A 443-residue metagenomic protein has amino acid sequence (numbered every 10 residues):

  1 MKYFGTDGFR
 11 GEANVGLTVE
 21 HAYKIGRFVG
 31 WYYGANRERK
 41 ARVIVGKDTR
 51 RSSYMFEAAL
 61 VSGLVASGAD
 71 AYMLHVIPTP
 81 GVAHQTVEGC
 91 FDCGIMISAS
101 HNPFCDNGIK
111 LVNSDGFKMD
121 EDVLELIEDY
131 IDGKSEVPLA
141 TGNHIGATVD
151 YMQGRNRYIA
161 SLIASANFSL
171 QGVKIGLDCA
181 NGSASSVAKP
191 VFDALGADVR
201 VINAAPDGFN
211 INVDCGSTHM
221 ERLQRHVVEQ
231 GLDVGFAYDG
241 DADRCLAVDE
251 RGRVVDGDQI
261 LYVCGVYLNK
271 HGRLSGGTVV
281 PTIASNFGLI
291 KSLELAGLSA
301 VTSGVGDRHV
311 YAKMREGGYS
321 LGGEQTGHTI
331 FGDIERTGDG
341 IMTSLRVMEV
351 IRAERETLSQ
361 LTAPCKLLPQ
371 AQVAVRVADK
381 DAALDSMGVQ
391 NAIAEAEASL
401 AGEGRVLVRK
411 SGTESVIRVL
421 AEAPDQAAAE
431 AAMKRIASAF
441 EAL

Functional and structural regions predicted by a protein language model:
M1-S62, A66-S67, H144, T148-I175: An N-terminal, well-structured beta->alpha segment
F4-G5, V45, A71-H75, M96-I97 (+7 more regions): General beta-strand structural signal in soluble alpha/beta enzymes
D7, V45, V82, I95 (+11 more regions): Buried hydrophobic positions in well-ordered alpha/beta secondary-structure cores of metabolic enzymes
E12, N107-Q230: Gly/Ser/Thr-enriched, mixed-charge loops and adjacent short helices that form phosphate/oxyanion-binding elements
W31, R42-D106, P190-V248: N-terminal small/polar loop signature for handling phosphorylated ligands or for N-terminal nucleophile
V45-D48, L177-C179, D249, D333 (+1 more regions): Short glycine-centered, acidic/aromatic-flanked micro-motifs in structured strand/loop junctions that mark active-site
E125-I159, A164, E250-G323, I330-F331: Proline/glycine-rich low-complexity loops and linkers
V234, H271-L443: Phosphate-binding and adjacent anionic-ligand microenvironments
